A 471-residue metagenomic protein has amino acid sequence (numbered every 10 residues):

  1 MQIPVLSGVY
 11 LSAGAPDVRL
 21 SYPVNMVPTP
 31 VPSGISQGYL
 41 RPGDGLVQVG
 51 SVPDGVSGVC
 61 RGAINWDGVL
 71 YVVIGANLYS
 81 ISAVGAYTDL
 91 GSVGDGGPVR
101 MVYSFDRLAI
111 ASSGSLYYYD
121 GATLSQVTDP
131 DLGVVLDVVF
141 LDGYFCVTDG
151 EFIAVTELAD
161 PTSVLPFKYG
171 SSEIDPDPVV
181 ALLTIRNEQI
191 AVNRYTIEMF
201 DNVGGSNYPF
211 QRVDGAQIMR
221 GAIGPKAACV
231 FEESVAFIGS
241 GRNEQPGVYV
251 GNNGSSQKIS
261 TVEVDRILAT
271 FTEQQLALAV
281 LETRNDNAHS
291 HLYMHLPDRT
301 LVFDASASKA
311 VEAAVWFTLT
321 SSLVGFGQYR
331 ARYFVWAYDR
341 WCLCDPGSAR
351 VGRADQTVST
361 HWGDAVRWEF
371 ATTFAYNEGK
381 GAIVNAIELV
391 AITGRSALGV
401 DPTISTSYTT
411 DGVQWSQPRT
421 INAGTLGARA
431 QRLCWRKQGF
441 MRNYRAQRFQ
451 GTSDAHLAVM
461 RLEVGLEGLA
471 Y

Functional and structural regions predicted by a protein language model:
M1-R107, M219-V235, S240-Y471: Beta-sheet repeat architectures centered on beta-propellers
P53-S57, Q126-V135, E173-D177, A181 (+1 more regions): Surface-exposed ligand/attachment interfaces on beta-rich extracellular proteins
Y79, Y117-Y118, A154, E198 (+2 more regions): WD40 beta-propeller blade core
I81, I153-P161, S407-T409: Conserved Ser/Thr-centered positions that define the repeating blades of beta-propeller domains
S82-G85, D120-T123, A159-P161, V203-G205 (+2 more regions): Short loop/turn segments that connect beta-strands within beta-propeller blades
G121-D142, P166: Asp-box/WD-like beta-propeller blade repeats and closely related beta-sheet repeat scaffolds
A154-P176, S206-V213: Short, flexible helix-coil linker/hinge segments at the edges of structured domains or between repeats
I190-G215: Surface-exposed extracellular loop regions of Gram-negative outer-membrane beta-barrel proteins
